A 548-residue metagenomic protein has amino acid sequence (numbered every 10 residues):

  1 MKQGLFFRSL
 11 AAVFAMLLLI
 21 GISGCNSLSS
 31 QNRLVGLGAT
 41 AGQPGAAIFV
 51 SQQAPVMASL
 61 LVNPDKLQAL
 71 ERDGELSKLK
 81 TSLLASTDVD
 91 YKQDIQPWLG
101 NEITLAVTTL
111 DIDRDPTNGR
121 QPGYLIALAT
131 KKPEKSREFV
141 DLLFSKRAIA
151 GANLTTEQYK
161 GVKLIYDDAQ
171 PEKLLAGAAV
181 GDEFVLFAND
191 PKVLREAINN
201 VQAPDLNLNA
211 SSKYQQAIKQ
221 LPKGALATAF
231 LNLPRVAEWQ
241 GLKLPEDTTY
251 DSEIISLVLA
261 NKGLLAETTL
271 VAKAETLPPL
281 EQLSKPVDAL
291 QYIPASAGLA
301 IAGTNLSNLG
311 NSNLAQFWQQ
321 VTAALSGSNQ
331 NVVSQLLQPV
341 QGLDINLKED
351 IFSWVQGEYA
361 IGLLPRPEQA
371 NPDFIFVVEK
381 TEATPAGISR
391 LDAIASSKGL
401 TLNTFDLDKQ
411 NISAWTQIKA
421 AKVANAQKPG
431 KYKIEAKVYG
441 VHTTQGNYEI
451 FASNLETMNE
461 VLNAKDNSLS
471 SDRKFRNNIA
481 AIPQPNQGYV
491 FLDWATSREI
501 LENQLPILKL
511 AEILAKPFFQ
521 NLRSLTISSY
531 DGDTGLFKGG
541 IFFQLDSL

Functional and structural regions predicted by a protein language model:
K2-A12: Bacterial N-terminal signal peptides that target proteins for export
A12-G21: Bacterial N-terminal signal peptides
S23-A46, V180-G181, A188-D190, A210-A315 (+1 more regions): Leucine-rich, highly hydrophobic segment in Treponema pallidum outer-membrane-associated proteins
G24-G123, L128-G151, L231, T268-A370: Structural boundary/hinge residues at secondary-structure and domain interfaces
A58, Q96-Y214, S353-N477: Single conserved position on a long alpha-helix in the C-terminal lobe of the eukaryotic protein kinase
D73-S77, V201-P204, L244-P245, K273 (+3 more regions): Short secondary-structure boundary/capping segments
D90, N209-S212, G327-N331, S470 (+1 more regions): Alpha-helix boundary/N-cap detector
